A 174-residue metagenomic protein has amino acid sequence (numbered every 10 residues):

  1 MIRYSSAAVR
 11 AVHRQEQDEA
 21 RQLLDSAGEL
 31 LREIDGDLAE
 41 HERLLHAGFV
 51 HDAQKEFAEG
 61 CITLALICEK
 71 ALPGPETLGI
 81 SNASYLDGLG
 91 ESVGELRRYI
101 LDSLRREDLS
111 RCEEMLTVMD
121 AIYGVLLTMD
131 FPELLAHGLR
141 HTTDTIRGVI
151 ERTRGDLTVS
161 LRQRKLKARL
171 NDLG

Functional and structural regions predicted by a protein language model:
S5, V9-V12, L31-L38, F57 (+5 more regions): A structural signal for well-ordered alpha-helices, especially hydrophobic packing surfaces of coiled-coils
V12-E19, L104-S110: Short helix-adjacent coil turns
E16, R21-L23, E33-E42, L127-L134 (+1 more regions): Charged, alpha-helix-forming regions
R21-G79: Long, charged all-alpha helical bundle/coiled-coil segments in cytosolic proteins
L23, F49, A53-E56, N82-Y85 (+4 more regions): Amphipathic alpha-helix face/heptad-repeat signature
G60-S110, M115, M129, S160-Q163 (+1 more regions): Long, charged alpha-helical scaffolding segments
L109-G174: Long amphipathic all-alpha helical oligomerization modules
